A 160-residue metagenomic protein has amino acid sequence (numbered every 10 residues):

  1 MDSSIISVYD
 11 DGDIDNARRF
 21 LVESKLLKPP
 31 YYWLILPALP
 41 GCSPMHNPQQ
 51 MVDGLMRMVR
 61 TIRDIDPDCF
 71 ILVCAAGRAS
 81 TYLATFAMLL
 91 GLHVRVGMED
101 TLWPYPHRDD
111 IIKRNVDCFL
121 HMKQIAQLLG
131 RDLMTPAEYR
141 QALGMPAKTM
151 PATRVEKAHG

Functional and structural regions predicted by a protein language model:
M1-E99, K113: Catalytic alpha/beta core domains of metabolic enzymes, predominantly
R18-F20, P106-I111, P146-A147, G160: Short secondary-structure transition/capping segments
L21, K25, I62, G91 (+3 more regions): Structural signal for hydrophobic packing residues in well-ordered secondary-structure cores of soluble enzyme domains
H93-P106, V155-A158: Glycine-rich phosphate-binding active-site loops on the catalytic face of alpha/beta enzymes
Y105-R131: C-terminal helical cap(s) of enzyme catalytic domains, especially alpha/beta-barrels
F119, P136-Q141: Short, well-structured alpha-helical segments that form the helix of a local strand-helix-strand
A137, G144-G160: C-terminal accessory extensions appended to soluble enzyme cores
